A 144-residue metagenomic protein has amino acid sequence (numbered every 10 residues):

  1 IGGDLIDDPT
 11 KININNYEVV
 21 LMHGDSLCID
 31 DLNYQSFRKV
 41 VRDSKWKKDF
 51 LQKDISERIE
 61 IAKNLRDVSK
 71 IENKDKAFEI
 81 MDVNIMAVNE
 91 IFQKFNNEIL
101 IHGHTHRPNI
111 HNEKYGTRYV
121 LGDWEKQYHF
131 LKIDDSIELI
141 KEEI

Functional and structural regions predicted by a protein language model:
I1, L27-D30, I99-N112, Q127-Y128: Active-site environment of divalent metal-dependent phosphoester hydrolases
I1-F95: Conserved catalytic scaffold of divalent metal-dependent phosphoesterases
T10, G24-S26, G103-T105, G122-W124 (+1 more regions): Active-site metal-binding loops of divalent metal-dependent hydrolases
I14-N15, N112-I144: Binuclear metal-dependent phosphoesterase catalytic core
F95, I99-I101, Y119: Short, hydrophobic/π-rich interface segment
